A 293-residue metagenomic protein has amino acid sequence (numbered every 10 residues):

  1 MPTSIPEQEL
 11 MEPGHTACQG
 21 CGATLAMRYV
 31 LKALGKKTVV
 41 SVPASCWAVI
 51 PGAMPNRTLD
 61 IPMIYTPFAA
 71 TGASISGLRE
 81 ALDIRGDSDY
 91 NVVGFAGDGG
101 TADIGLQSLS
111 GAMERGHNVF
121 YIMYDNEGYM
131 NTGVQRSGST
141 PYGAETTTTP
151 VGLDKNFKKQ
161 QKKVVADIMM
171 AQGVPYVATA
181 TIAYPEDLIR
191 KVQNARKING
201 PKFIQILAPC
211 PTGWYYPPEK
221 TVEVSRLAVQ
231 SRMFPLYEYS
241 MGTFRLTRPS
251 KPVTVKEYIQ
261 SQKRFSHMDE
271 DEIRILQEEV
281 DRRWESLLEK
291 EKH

Functional and structural regions predicted by a protein language model:
P2-P6, G14, D87-S88, S137-N194: Conserved thiamine diphosphate
P2-Y121, V134, S139-A144, K158: Cofactor-binding active-site loop characterized by glycine-rich and histidine/acidic residues
C21-L25, G35, A69-A73, Q107 (+5 more regions): Conserved active-site and cofactor/substrate-binding residues in soluble primary-metabolism enzymes
W47-A48, N126-N131, P211-G213: Short gly/pro/ser/thr-enriched loop/turn and capping motifs at secondary-structure boundaries
M123, A178-A180, F203-L207: Short, conserved beta-strand edge motifs with alternating hydrophobic and charged residues
Q135-Y142, P185, V192-N199, Y215-L227: Short, surface-exposed, charged loop/turn segments at secondary-structure junctions
N199-F203, F234: Active-site lining segments that contact anionic ligands and/or coordinate catalytic metals
C210-H293: Flexible, low-complexity linker and terminal segments
